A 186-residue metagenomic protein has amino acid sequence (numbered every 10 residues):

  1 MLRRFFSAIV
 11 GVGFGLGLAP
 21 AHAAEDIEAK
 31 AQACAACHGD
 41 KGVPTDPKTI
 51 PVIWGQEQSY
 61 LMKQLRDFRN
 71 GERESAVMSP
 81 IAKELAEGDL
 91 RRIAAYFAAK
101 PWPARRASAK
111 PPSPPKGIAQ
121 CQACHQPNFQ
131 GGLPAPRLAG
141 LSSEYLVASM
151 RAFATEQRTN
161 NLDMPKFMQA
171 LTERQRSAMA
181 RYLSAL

Functional and structural regions predicted by a protein language model:
M1-R4: Positively charged n-region of N-terminal signal peptides that target proteins for export
S7-G17: Bacterial N-terminal signal peptides
G17-A31, K41-T49, A95-G117, P136: Electrostatic cytochrome c docking/interface patches
I27, V43-R73, S79-E84, Q122 (+3 more regions): Gly/Gly-Pro-rich "capping" loops immediately C-terminal to redox-active cysteine motifs in periplasmic/lumenal
A33, Y60, V77-P80, R92 (+5 more regions): Extracytoplasmic/secreted proteins, especially bacterial periplasmic and envelope-associated proteins
C34-D40, I93, I118-N128, M179: The canonical Cys-X-X-Cys-His
D40, N70-G71, A99-P103, A107 (+3 more regions): Generic structural signal for alpha-helix termini and adjacent loop/cap motifs
K83-R105, E144, Q169-L186: C-terminal capping alpha-helices of c-type cytochrome domains
